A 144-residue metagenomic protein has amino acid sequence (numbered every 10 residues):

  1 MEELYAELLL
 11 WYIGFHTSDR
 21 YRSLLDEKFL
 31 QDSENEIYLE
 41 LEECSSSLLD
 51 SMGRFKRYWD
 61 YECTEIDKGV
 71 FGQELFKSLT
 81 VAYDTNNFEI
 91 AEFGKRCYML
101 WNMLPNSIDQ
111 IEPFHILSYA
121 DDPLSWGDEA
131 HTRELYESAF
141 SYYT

Functional and structural regions predicted by a protein language model:
M1-T144: Acidic, Ser/Pro/Thr-rich low-complexity regulatory regions and the short amphipathic helical interaction modules they
